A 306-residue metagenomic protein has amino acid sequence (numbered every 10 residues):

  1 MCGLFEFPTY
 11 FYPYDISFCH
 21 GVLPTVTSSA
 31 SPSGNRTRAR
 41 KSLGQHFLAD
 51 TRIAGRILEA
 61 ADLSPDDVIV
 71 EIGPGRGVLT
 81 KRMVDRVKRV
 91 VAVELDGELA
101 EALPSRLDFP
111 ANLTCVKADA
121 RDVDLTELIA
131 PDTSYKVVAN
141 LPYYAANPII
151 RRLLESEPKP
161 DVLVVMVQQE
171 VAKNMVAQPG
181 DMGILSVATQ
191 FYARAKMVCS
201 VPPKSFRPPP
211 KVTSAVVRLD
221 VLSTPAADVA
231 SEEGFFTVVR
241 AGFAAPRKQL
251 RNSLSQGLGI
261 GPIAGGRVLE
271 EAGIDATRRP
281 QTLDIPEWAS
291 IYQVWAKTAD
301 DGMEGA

Functional and structural regions predicted by a protein language model:
M1-Y12: Extreme N-terminal basic, low-complexity initiation segments that serve as generic localization/processing leaders
F11-A241, E270, I274, Q281 (+1 more regions): Catalytic cores of RNA-modifying enzymes
P246: Primarily a LysM-type cell-wall glycan-binding module
S255-G257: Short helix-coil junctions and helix-kink-helix linkers
